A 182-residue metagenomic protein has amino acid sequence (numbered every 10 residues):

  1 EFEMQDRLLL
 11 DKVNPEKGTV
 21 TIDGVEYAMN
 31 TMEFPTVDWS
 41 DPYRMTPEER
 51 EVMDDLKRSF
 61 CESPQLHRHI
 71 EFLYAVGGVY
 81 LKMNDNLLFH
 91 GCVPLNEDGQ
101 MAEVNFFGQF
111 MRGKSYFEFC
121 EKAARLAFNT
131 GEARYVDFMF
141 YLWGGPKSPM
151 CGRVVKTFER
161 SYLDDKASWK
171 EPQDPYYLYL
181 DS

Functional and structural regions predicted by a protein language model:
E1-S182: Feature recognizes metal-dependent phosphohydrolase scaffolds
